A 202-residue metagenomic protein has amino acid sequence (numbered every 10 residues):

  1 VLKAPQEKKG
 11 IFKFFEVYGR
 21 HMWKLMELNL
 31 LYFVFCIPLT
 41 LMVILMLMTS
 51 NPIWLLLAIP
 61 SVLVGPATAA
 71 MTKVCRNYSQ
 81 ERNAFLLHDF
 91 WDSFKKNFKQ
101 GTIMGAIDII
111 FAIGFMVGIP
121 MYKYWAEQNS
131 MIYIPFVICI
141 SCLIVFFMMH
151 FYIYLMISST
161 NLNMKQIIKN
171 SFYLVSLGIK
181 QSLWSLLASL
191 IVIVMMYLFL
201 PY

Functional and structural regions predicted by a protein language model:
V1-A126, M131-I132, M149-F151, M156-P201: Helix-coil boundary and N-terminal low-complexity module in membrane systems
I134-F146: Alpha-helical transmembrane segments of multi-pass membrane proteins
